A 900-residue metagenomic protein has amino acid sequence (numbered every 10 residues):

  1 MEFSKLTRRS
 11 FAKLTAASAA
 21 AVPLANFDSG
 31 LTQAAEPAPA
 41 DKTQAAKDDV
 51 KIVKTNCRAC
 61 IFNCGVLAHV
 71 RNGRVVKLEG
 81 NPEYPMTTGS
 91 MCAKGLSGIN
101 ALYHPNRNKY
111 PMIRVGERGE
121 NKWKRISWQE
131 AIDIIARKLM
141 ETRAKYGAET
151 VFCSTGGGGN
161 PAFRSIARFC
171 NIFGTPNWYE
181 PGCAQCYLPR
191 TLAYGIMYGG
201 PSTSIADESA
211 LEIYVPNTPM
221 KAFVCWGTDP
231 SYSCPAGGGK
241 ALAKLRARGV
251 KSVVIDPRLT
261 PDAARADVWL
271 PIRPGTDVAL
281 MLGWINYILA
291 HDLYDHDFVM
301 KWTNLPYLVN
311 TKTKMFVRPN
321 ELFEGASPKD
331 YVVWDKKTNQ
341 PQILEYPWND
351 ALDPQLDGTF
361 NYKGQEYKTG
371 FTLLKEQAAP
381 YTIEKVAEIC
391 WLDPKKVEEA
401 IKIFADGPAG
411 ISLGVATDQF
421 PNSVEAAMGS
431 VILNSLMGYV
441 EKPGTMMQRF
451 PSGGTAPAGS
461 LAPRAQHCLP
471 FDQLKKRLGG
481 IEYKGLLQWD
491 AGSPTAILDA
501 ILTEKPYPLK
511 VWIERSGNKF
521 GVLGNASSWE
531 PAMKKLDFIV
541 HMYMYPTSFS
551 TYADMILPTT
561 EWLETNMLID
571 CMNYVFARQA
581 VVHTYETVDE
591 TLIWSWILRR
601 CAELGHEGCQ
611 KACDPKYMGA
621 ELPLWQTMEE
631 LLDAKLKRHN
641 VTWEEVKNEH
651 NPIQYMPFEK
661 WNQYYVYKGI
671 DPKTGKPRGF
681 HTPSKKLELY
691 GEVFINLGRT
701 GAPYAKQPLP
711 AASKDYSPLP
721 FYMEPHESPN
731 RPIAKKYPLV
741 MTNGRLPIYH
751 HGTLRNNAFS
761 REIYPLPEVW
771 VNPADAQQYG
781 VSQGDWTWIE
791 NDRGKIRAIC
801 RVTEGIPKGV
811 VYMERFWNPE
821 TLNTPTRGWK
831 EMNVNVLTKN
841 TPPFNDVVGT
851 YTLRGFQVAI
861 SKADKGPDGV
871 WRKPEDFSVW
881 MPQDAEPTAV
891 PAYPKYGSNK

Functional and structural regions predicted by a protein language model:
E2-D297, K301-Q355, E366-Y367, T372 (+8 more regions): N-terminal export/assembly segments and adjacent metallocofactor-ligating motifs of anaerobic energy-metabolism
A17, T175, N286-Y294, S435-K442 (+9 more regions): Short, well-ordered loop/turn and helix-capping segments at boundaries between secondary-structure elements and domains
M112-W128, L293-P394, K476-L478, V581-V693 (+4 more regions): N-terminal leader/propeptide and maturation segments of large enzyme subunits in energy/redox metabolism and hydrolases
I126, Y585, L754-E790, A798-N845: Short beta-strand-centered segments at strand-helix junctions
V151-G159, P230, K385-L392, G414-N422 (+2 more regions): Conserved short loop/turn motifs at secondary-structure junctions
I166-V253, A279, N349-G358, G370-E376 (+5 more regions): Extended redox/cofactor-interaction regions of prokaryotic respiratory oxidoreductases
S252, S412-V415: Aromatic-residue-lined binding/catalytic grooves and analogous aromatic/hydrophobic interfacial grooves in multimeric
L563-H583, W594-L598, Y690, R827 (+1 more regions): Glycine/threonine-rich phosphate-binding loop and adjacent beta-strand/alpha-helix elements that clamp
